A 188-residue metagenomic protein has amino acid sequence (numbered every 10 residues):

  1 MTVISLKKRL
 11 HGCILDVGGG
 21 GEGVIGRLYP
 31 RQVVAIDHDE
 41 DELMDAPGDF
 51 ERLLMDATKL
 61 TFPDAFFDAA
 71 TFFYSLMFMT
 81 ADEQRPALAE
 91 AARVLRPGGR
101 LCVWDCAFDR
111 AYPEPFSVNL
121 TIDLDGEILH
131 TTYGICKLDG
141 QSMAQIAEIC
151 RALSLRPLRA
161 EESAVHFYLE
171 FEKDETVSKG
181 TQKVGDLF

Functional and structural regions predicted by a protein language model:
M1-G12: Conserved alpha-helix/loop element of class I SAM-dependent methyltransferases that forms part of the SAM/SAH-binding
L15, G19-K59: Class I SAM-dependent methyltransferase SAM/SAH-binding core
T58-A70: A short acidic, Gly/Pro-enriched loop at the edge of an enzyme's catalytic core that lines a small-molecule cofactor
A69-E83: A short SAM/SAH-binding and catalytic strip from SAM-dependent methyltransferases
R85-P97: A short glycine-rich, Lys/Arg-flanked "PGG" loop and its adjoining helix->strand segment in the class I
G98-C106: Conserved beta-strand signature within the Rossmann-like core of class I S-adenosyl-L-methionine
C106-A152, R156-A160: C-terminal alpha-helical "lid/dimerization" subdomain adjacent to the S-adenosyl-L-methionine
L153-F188: Core SAM-dependent methyltransferase catalytic element
